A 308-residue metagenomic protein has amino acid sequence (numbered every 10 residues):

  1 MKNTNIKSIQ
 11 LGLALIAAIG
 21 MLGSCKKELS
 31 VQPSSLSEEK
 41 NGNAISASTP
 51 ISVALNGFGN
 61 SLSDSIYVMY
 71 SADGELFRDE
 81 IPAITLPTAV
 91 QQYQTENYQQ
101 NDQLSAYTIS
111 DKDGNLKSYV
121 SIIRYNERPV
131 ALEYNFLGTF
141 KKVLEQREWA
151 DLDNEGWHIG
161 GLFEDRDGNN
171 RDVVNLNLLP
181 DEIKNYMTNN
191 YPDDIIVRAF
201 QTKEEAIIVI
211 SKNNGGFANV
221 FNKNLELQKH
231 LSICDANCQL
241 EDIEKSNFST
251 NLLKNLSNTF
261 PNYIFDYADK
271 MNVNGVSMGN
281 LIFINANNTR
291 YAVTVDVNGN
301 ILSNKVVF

Functional and structural regions predicted by a protein language model:
K2-I6, K26-R124, R128-V130, T139 (+3 more regions): Acidic/polar, low-complexity intrinsically disordered N-terminal segments immediately downstream of a Sec signal
K7-I16: Sec-dependent N-terminal signal peptides
G20-S24: C-terminal motif of bacterial Sec signal peptides marking the signal peptidase cleavage site
L86, V90, E148-N177, L231-N262: Long, charged/polar, surface-exposed segments that mediate recognition or autoinhibition
Q100-Y134, D193-V220, D266-T294, V307-F308: Exposed beta-strand-loop-beta-strand "reactive/processing" segments of non-cytosolic proteins
Y119, E127-D167, E182: Long, acidic/polar, low-complexity amphipathic helices and coiled-coil-like
P129-R147, G216-C234, T289-V307: A short, surface-exposed beta-strand/turn
G168-Q201, S249: Acidic, serine/threonine- and glycine-rich low-complexity intrinsically disordered segments that serve as flexible
